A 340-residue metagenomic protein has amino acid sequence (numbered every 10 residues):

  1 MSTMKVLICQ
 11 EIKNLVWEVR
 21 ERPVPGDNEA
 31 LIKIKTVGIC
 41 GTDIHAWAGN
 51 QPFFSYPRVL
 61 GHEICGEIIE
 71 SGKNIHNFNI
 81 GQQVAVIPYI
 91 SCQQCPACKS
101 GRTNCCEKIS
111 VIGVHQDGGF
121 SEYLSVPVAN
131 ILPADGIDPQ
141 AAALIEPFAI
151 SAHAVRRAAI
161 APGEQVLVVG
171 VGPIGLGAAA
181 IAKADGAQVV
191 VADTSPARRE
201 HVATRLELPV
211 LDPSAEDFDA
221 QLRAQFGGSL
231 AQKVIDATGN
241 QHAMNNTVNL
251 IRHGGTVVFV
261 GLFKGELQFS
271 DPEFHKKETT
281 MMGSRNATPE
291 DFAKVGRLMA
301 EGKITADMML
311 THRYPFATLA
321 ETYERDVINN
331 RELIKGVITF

Functional and structural regions predicted by a protein language model:
M1-M4, N245-N246, P289-F340: C-terminal hydrophobic helical "lid"/dimerization subdomain of Rossmann-like NAD(P)H-dependent oxidoreductases
P23-V37, N50-P96, D135-I137: Glycine-rich beta-strand-centered segment in the early N-terminal region that forms part of a ligand/cofactor-binding
N50, S195, F263, A287: Residues in the short beta-alpha loop(s) of Rossmann-like NAD(P)-binding domains
C92-V169, D307: NAD(P)H dinucleotide-binding glycine-rich loop of Rossmann-like/cofactor-binding domains, especially the beta1-alpha1
I137-A215: Mid-domain Rossmann-like dinucleotide-binding core that forms the NAD(H)/NADP(H) cofactor-binding site
A158, R205-T280: Glycine-rich cofactor phosphate-binding loops and adjacent beta1-alpha1 units of small-molecule cofactor enzyme domains
T256, F269-M308: Rossmann-fold dehydrogenase core element
